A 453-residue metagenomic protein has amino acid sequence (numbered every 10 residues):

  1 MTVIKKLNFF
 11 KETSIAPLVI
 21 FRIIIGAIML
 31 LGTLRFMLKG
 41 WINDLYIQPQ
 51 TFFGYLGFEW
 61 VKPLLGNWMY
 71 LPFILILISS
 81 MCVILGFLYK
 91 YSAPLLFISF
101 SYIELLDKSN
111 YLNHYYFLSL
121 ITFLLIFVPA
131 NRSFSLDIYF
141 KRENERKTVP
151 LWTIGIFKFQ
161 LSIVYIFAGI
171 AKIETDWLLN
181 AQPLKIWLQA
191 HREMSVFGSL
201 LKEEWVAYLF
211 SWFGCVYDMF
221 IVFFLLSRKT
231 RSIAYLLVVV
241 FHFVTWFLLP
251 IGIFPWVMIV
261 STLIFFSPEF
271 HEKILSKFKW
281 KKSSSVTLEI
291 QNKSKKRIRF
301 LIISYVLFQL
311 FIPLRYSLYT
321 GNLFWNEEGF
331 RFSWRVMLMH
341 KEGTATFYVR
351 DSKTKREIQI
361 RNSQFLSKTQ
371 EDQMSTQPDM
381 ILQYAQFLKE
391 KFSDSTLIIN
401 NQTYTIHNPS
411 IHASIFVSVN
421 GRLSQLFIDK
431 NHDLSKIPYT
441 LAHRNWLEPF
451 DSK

Functional and structural regions predicted by a protein language model:
M1-K453: Alpha-helical membrane-anchoring segments
